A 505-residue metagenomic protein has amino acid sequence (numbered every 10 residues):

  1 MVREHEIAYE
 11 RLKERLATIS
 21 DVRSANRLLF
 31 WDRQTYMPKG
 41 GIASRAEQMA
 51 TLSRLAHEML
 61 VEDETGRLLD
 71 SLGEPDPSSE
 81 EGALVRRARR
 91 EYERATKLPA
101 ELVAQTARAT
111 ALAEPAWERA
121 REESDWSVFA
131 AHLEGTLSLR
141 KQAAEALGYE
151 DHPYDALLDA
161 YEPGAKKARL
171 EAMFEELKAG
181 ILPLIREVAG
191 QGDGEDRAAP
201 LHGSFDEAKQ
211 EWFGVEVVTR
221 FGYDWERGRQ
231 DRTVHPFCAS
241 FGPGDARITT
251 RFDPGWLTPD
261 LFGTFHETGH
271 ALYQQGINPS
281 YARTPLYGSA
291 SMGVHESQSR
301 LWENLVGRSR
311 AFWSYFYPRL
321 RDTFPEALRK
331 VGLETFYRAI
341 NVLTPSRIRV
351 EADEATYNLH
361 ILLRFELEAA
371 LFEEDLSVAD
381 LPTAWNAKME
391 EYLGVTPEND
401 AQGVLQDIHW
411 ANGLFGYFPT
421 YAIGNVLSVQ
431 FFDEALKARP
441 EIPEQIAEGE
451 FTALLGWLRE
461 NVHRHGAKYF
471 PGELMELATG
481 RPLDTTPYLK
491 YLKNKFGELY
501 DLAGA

Functional and structural regions predicted by a protein language model:
V2-H5, S24-R27, Q34, G40-S44 (+3 more regions): C-terminal, non-catalytic "cap/extension" segments appended to globular domains
V2-P163, K493-A505: A well-structured
L12, G148, H266, S299 (+3 more regions): Divalent metal-coordination and catalytic microenvironments
L12, P259-N278, E296-R300: Active-site recognition of the HExxH zinc-binding catalytic motif
S44, Q105, H132-G135, M173 (+12 more regions): Secondary-structure capping and boundary motifs in well-ordered enzyme cores
T106-P259: Contiguous, non-catalytic segments that form substrate-binding/exosite surfaces or channel walls
F174, K178, E207-E211, V217-D231 (+3 more regions): All-alpha helical catalytic cores of prenyl diphosphate-utilizing isoprenoid enzymes
G288-R329: Post-HExxH zinc-binding segment in Zn-dependent metallohydrolases
